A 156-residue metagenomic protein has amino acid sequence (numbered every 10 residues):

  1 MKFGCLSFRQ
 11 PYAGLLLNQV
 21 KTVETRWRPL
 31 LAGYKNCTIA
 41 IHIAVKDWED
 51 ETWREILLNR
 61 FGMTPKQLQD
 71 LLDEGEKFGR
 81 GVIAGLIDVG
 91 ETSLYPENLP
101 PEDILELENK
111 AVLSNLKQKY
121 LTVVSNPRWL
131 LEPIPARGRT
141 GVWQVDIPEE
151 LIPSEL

Functional and structural regions predicted by a protein language model:
M1-L156: Structured alpha/beta reader/binder surfaces that contact nucleic acids or chromatin modification marks
